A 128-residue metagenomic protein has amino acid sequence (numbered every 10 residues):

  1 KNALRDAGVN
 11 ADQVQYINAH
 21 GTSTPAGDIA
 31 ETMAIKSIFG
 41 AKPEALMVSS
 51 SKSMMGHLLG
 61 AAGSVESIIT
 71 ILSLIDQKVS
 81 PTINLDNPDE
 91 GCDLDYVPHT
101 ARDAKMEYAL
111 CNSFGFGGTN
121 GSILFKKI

Functional and structural regions predicted by a protein language model:
K1-I128: Conserved "HGTGT" condensation-loop signature of ketosynthase/thiolase-family condensing enzymes that catalyze
